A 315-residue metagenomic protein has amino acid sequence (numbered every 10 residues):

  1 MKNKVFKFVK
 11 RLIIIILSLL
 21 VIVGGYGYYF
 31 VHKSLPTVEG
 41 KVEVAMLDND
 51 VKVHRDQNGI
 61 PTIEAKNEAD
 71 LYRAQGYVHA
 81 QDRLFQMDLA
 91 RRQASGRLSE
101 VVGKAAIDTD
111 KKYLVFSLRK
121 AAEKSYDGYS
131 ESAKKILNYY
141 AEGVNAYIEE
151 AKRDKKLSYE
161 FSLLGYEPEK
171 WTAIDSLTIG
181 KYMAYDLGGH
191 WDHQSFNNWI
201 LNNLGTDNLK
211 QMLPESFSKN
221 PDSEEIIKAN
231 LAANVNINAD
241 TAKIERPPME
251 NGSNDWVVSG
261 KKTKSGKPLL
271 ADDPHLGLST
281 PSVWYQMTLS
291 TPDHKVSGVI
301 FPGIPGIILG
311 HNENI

Functional and structural regions predicted by a protein language model:
K4-V44: N-terminal type II signal-anchor transmembrane helix that functions as the membrane-insertion/stop-transfer segment
I14-L17, N49, K66, T263 (+2 more regions): Generic hydrophobic-segment detector
Y29-L269, P274, T280-P281: Substrate-recognition/specificity elements adjacent to catalytic centers across diverse enzyme folds
K267-I315: Structured soluble/peripheral alpha/beta segments that form catalytic or ligand/cofactor-binding pockets
